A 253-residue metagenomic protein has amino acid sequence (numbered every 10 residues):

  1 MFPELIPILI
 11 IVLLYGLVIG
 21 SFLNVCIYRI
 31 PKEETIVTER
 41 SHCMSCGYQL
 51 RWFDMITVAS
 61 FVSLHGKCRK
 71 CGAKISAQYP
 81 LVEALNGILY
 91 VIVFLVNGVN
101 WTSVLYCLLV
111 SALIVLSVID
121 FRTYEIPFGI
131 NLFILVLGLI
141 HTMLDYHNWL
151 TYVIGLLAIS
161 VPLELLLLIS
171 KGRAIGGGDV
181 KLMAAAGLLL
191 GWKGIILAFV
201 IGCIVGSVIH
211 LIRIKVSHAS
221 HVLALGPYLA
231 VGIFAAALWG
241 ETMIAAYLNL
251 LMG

Functional and structural regions predicted by a protein language model:
M1-V18, F94-L95, G138-D145, G232-G253: Hydrophobic alpha-helical transmembrane segments
L5-L13, Y79, E83, T102 (+6 more regions): Residue-level signature of transmembrane alpha-helical entry/exit and packing/kink sites in multi-pass membrane
I19-N24, N86, Y90, H141 (+5 more regions): Alpha-helical transmembrane segments of multipass membrane proteins
L23-Q78: Membrane-proximal soluble regions of multi-pass membrane proteins
N24-Y28, K32, A73, F94 (+10 more regions): Membrane-water interface at transmembrane helix exits
S103-V104, L108-S207, L211, A246-G253: Functional transmembrane core segments of multi-pass inner-membrane proteins
I212-A235: Interfacial loop-to-transmembrane junctions
